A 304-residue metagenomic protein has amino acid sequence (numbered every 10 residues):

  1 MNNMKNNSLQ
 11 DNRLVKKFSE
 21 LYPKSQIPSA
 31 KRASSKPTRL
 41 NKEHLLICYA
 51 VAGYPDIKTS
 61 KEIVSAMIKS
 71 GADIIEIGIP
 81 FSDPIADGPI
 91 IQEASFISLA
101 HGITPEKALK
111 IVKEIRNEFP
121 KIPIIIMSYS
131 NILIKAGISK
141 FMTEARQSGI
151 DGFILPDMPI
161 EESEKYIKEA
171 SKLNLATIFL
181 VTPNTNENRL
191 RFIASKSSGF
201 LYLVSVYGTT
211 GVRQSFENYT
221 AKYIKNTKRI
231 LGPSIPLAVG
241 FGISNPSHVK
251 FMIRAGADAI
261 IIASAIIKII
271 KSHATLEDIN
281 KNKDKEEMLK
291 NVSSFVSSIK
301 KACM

Functional and structural regions predicted by a protein language model:
N2-S25, P37-I47, V112-N117, K225: N-terminal amphipathic alpha-helix/helix-capping segment at the start of soluble metabolic enzymes
M4-K5, R39, R229-P233, S244-K250 (+1 more regions): Alpha/beta catalytic cores of nucleotide-metabolism and tRNA/nucleoside-modifying enzymes
Q10-E20, S82-I91, I103-V112, I134-I138 (+5 more regions): Active-site-adjacent beta->alpha loops and helix N-cap segments on the catalytic face of soluble alpha/beta enzymes
N41-I47, F119-Y129, A170-L180, R229-G240: Short beta-strand/loop segments at the ligand-binding rim of alpha/beta enzyme cores
A50-D56, M127-K135, P159-I160, V181-T185 (+1 more regions): Glycine-rich beta-to-alpha transition loops that act as phosphate-gripper elements at the mouths of alpha/beta enzyme
I57-A66, T185-S195, L231, I243-I260: Catalytic cores of alpha/beta
A72-D83, G152-I154, P159, L203-V212 (+1 more regions): Glycine-rich phosphate-binding active-site loops on the catalytic face of alpha/beta enzymes
I79, Q92-M158: Active-site beta->alpha loop and helix N-cap motifs at the rims of alpha/beta catalytic domains
